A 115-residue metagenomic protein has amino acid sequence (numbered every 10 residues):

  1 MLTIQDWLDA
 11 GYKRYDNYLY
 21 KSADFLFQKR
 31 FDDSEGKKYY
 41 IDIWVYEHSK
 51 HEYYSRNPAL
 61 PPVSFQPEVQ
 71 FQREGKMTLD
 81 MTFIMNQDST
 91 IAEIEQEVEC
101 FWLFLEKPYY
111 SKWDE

Functional and structural regions predicted by a protein language model:
M1-T3, Y15-E115: Intrinsically disordered, low-complexity regulatory regions enriched in serine/threonine/proline and acidic residues
G11-K13: Conserved acetyl-CoA-binding loop of GNAT-fold acetyltransferases
